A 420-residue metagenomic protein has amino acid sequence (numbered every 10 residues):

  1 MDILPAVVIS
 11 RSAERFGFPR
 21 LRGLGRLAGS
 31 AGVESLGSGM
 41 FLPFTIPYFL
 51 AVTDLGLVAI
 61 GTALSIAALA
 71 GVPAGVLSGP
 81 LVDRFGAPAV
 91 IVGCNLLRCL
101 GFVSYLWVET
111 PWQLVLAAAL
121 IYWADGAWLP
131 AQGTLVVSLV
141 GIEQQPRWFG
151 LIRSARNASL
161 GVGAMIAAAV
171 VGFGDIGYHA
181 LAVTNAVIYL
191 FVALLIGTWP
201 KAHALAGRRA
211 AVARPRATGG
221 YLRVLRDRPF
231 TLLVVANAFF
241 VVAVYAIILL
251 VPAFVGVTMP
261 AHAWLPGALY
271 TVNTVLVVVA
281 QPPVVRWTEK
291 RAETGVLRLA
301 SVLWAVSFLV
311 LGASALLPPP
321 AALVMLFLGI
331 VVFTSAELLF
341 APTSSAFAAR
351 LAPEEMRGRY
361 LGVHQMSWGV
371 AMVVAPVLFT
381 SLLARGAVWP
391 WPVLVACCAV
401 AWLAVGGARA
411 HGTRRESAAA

Functional and structural regions predicted by a protein language model:
D2-L24, W199-A236: Juxtamembrane intracellular "pre-TM" segments in multi-pass secondary transporters
G17-A68, P229-N273: Helix-loop boundary and gating motifs at the non-cytosolic
A51, V162-L181, V373-P392: Transmembrane alpha-helix termini and helix-breaking/packing motifs in multi-pass membrane transporters
V72-V108: Conserved MFS/SLC helix-loop-helix module at the cytosolic interface between two early adjacent transmembrane helices
A74-G86, V171, V279-T294, L383: Helix-to-loop junctions at the C-terminal end of transmembrane segments in multipass secondary transporters
A89-S104, G295-L311: Structural signature of the two symmetry-related core transmembrane helices
A117-A158: Cytoplasmic helix-loop-helix junction between adjacent transmembrane helices in 12-TM secondary transporters
A180-G197, W391-G407: Symmetry-related core transmembrane helices of the 12-TM Major Facilitator Superfamily/SLC fold
